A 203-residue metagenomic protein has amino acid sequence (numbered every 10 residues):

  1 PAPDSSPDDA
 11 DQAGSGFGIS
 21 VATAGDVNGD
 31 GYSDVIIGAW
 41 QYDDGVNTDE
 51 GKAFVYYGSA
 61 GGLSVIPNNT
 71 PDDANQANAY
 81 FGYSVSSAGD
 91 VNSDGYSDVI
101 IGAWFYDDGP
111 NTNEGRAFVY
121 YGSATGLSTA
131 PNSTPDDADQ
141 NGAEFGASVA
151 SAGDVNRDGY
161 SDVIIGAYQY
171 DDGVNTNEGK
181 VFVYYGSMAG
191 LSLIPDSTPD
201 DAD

Functional and structural regions predicted by a protein language model:
P1-D203: Conserved beta-strand/short-helix segments that make up beta-rich extracellular adhesion/recognition modules
